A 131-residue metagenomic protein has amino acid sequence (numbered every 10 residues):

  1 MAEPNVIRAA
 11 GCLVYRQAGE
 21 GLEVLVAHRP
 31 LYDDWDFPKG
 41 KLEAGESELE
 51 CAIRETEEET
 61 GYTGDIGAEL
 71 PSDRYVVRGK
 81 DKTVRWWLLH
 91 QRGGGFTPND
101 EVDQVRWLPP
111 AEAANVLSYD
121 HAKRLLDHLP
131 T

Functional and structural regions predicted by a protein language model:
M1-E23: Conserved N-terminal beta-strand and adjoining loop/helix that marks the start of the Nudix/MutT-like hydrolase domain
L25-H28: Short, acidic/hydrophobic/Gly-rich beta-strand patch recurrent on exposed beta strands that often constitutes part
D36-P38: A short gly/proline-enriched turn/hairpin at secondary-structure junctions
G40-H128: Unchanged
